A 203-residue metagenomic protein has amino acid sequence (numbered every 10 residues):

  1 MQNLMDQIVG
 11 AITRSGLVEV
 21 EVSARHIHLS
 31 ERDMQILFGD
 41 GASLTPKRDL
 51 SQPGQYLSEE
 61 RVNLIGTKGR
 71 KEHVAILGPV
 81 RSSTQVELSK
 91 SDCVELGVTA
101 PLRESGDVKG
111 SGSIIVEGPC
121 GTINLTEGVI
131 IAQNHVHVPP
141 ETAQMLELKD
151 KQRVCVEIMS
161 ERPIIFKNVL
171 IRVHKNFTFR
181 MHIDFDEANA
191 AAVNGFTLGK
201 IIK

Functional and structural regions predicted by a protein language model:
M1-S15: Short, low-complexity, charged amphipathic interaction modules
T13-E19, K203: Short domain-boundary/entry signatures in modular proteins, especially in secreted/extracellular architectures
E21, H26-T67, V74-P119, N124-K151 (+2 more regions): Short beta-strand-centered segments at strand-helix junctions
P163-I165: Short coil-to-beta-strand transition motifs
